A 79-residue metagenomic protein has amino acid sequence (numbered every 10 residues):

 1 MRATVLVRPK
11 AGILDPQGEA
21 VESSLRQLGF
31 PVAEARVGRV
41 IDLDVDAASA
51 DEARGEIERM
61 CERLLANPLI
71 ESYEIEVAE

Functional and structural regions predicted by a protein language model:
M1-E79: Non-catalytic terminal accessory/regulatory regions of metabolic enzymes
